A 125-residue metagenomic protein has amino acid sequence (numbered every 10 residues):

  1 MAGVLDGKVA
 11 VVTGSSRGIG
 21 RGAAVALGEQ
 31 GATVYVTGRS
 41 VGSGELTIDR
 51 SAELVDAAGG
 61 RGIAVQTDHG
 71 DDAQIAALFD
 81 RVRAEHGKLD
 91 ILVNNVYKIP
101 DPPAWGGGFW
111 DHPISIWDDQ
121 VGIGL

Functional and structural regions predicted by a protein language model:
A2-V36: Canonical Rossmann dinucleotide-binding motif of NAD(H)/NADP(H)-dependent dehydrogenases/reductases, specifically
V12-T13, N94-Y97, G124: Structural signature of the Rossmann-like NAD(P)-dependent dehydrogenase/reductase core
G18, G22, G42, I99: NAD(P)H-binding Rossmann-fold N-terminus in SDR/SDR-like oxidoreductases, specifically the glycine-rich beta1-alpha1
Q30-R50: Conserved glycine-rich Rossmann-like NAD(P)H-binding loop of the short-chain dehydrogenase/reductase
V65-Q66, G122: Conserved residues in the N-terminal Rossmann fold of short-chain dehydrogenase/reductase
Q66-F79, I114: The beta1-alpha1 cofactor-binding region of Rossmann-like NAD(H)/NADP(H)-dependent oxidoreductases
N95-G106: Conserved NAD(P)H cofactor-binding loop of Rossmann-fold oxidoreductase domains
W110-L125: Catalytic Tyr-X3-Lys loop
